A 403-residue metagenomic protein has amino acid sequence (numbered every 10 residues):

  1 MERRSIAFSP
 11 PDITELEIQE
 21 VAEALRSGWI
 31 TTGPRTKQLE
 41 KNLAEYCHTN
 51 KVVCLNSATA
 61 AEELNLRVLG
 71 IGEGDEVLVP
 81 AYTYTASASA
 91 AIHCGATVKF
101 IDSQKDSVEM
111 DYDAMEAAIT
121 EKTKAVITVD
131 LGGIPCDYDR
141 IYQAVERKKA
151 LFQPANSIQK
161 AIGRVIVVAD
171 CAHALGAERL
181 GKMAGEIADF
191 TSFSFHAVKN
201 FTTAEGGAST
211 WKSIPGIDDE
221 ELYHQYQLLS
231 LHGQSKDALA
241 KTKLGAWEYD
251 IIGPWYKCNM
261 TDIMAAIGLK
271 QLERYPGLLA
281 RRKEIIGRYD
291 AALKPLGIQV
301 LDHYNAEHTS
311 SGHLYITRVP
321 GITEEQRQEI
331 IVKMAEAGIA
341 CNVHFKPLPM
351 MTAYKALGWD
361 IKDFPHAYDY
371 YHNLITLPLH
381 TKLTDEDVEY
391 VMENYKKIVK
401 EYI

Functional and structural regions predicted by a protein language model:
M1-W29, P34, D250-I252, P378: N-terminal "arm"/small-domain region of PLP-dependent enzymes with the aminotransferase-like
V21, L25, N65, V391 (+1 more regions): Hydrophobic "lid"/C-terminal helical patch of Rossmann-like NAD(P)-dependent dehydrogenase/epimerase domains
W29-E76, A90-I92, F100-I101, K149-A155 (+1 more regions): Phosphate-binding glycine-rich loop
K37-K41, T49-N50, A125-V129, I134 (+3 more regions): PLP-dependent aminotransferase class I/II
N65-I127: Conserved PLP-anchoring active-site segment centered on the Schiff-base-forming lysine
S89-A91, M183, I263: Hydrophobic/aromatic ligand-binding patch that stacks against planar heteroaromatic rings of cofactors or nucleotides
T97, I166, A340: Residue-level detector of anion-binding/catalytic polar loops
D106-T203, S209, S213-P215: Active-site phosphate-binding strand-loop segment of PLP-dependent enzymes
